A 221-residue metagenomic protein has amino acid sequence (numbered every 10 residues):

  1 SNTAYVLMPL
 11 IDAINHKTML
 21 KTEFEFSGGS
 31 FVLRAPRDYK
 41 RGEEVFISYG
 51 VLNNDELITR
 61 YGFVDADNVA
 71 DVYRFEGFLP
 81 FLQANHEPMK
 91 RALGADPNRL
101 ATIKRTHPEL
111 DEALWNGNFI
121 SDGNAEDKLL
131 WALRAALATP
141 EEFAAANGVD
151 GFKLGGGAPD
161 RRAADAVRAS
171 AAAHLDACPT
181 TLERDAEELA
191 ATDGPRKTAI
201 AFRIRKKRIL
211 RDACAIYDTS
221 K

Functional and structural regions predicted by a protein language model:
S1-V51, E188: Catalytic core of the SET domain in histone-lysine N-methyltransferases, recognizing conserved active-site
D55-E56, Y61-K221: Charged low-complexity "KEKE/polyampholyte" interaction tracts
